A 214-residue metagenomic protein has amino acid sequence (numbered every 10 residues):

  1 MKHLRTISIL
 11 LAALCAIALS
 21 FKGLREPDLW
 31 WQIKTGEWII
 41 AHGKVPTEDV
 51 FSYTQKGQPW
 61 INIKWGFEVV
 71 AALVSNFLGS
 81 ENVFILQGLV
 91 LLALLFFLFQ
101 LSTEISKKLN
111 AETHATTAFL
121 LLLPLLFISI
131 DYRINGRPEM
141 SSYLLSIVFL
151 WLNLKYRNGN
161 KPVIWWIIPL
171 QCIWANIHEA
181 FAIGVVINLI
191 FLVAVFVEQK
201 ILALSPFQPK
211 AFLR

Functional and structural regions predicted by a protein language model:
M1-L19, T116: Start-transfer (signal-anchor) and selected internal transmembrane alpha helices of multi-pass inner/ER membrane
A16, L126-I130, V163-E179, L189: Membrane-interface alpha helices of multi-pass inner-membrane proteins
E37-K56: Extracytosolic helix-loop segments that constitute the early lumenal/periplasmic catalytic or substrate-binding loops
T54-E81, I85: Short hydrophobic/aromatic helix or loop-helix immediately within or flanking a transmembrane segment in polytopic
I85-L109: Transmembrane-helix motifs of polytopic, lipid-linked glycan transferases
Y132-S141: Short acidic/glycine- and proline-prone juxtamembrane loop motifs at membrane-interface regions of multi-pass membrane
I147-I164: Membrane-interface transmembrane helices that cradle and orient dolichyl/undecaprenyl
G184-R214: Perimembrane helix-loop-helix junctions
